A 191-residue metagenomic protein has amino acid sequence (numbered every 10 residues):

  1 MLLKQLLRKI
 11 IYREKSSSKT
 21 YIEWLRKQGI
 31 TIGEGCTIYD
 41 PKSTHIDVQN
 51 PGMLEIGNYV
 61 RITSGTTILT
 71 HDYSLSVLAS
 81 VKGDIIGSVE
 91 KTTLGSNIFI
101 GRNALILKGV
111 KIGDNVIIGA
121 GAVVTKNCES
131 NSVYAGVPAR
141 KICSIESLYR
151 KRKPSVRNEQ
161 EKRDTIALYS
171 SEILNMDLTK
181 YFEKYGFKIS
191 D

Functional and structural regions predicted by a protein language model:
M1-I30, E34-G35, L75, A139-D191: Terminal amphipathic alpha-helical/low-complexity segments used for targeting or macromolecular assembly
K9, G33, T67, I118-G121: N-proximal short alpha-helices
I30, T37-K111, P138, S144-E146: Flexible, glycine/small-residue-enriched loop-and-beta-strand segment within the central core of proteins
R102-I117, A122-K126: Beta-rich strand-turn-strand
S132: Short acidic-glycine-tyrosine-enriched beta hairpin
A135: Catalytic binding pocket for nucleotide-activated donors in carbohydrate/polymer assembly enzymes
